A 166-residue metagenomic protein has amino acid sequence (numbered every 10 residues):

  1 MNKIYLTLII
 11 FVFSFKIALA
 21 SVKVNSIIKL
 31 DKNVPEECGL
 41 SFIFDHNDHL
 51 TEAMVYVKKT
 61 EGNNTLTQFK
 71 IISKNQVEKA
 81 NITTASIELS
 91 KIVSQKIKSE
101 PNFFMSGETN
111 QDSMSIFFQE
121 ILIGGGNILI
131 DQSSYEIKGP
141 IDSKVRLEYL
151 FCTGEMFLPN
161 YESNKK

Functional and structural regions predicted by a protein language model:
M1-V22: Classical Sec-dependent N-terminal signal peptides that target proteins to the secretory pathway
L19-K166: A generic "folded-domain core" signal
